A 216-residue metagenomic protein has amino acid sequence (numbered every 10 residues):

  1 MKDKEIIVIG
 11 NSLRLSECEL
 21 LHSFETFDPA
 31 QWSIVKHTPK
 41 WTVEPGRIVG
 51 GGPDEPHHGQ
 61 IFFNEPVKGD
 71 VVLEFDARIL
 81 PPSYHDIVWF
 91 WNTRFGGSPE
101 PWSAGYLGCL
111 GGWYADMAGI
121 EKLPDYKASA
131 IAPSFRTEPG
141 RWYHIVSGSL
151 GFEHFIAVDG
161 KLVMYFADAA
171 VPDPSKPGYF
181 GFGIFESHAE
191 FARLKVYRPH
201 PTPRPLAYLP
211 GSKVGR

Functional and structural regions predicted by a protein language model:
M1-G69, T202-R216: Low-complexity, Ser/Thr/Pro/Gly-rich disordered linker/stalk regions
F24, L73-F75, G140-V158: Short tryptophan-centered beta-strand motifs in secreted/extracellular beta-sheet-rich domains of glycan-recognition
I48-H57, K122-A128, E186: Extracellular beta-rich ligand/substrate-recognition surface
G52-E121: Secretory/extracellular carbohydrate-interaction modules and structurally similar beta-sandwich "look-alikes"
G59-E65, I131-T137, F180-G181: Beta-strand-rich interaction surfaces with strong enrichment in secreted/lumenal proteins
K122-H144: Short, aromatic/His-centered strand-loop micro-motif at the edge of beta-sheets
F166-R193: Flexible glycan-contacting loops in extracellular carbohydrate-active proteins
